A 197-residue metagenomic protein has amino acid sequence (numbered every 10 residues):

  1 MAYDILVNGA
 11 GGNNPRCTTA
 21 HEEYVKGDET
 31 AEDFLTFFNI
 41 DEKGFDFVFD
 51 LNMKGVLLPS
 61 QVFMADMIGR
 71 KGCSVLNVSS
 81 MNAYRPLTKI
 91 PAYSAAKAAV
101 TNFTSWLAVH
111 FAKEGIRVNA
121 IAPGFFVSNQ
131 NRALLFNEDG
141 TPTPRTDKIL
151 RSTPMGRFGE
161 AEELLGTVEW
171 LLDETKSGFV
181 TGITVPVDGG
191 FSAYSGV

Functional and structural regions predicted by a protein language model:
Y3, Y24-L57, L76, V100 (+1 more regions): Catalytic Tyr-X3-Lys loop
N13-D46, G69, K89-A92, R132: Conserved mid-core segment of classical short-chain dehydrogenase/reductases
S60, A96: Active-site helix of classical SDR
A65, V109-H110: Alpha-helical segment proximal to the catalytic Tyr-Lys
S80: Residue(s) in the substrate-gating loop at a strand-loop-helix junction that position the organic substrate next
P86-S94, W106, L134: Active-site loop-to-helix junction immediately N-terminal to the catalytic Tyr of the SDR YXXXK motif in Rossmann-fold
A112, R117, F179-G182: Short, small/polar-rich loop/turn modules that mediate ligand/substrate recognition or access, typified
R157-V187, S192: C-terminal substrate-recognition "lid" of short-chain dehydrogenase/reductases
